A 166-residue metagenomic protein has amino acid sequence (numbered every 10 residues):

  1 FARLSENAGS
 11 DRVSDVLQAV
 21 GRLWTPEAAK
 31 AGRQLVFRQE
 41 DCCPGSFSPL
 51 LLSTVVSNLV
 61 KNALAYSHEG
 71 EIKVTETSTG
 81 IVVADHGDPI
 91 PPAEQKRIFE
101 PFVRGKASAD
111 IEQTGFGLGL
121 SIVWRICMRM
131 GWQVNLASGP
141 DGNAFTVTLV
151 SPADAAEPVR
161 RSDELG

Functional and structural regions predicted by a protein language model:
F1-N7, P44-F47: Conserved micro-motifs of the catalytic ATP-binding
A29, Q34-P44: Conserved catalytic submotifs in the C-terminal HATPase_c
A63-L64: Short helix-loop "hinge" at the ATP-lid/N-box region of the Bergerat-fold HATPase_c
E71-G80: Short beta-strand/loop element within the Bergerat-fold HATPase_c
I90-V103: Short conserved segment of the HATPase_c
G119-V123: Short alpha-helical Gxxx[C/S/T] motif in the catalytic ATP-binding
